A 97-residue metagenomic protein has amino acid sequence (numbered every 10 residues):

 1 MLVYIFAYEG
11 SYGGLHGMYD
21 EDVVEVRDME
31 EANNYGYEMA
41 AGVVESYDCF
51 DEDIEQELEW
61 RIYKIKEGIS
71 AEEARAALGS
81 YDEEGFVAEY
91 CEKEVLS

Functional and structural regions predicted by a protein language model:
M1-D20: Short aromatic-glycine-(Arg/Gly/Cys) micro-motifs in beta-strand/loop hairpins
Y4, V24, W60: A broad, low-specificity signal marking well-ordered, structured residues that form hydrophobic/aromatic
S11, M29, I65-G68: Generic structural motif
H16-E30: A short, exposed loop/beta-hairpin motif centered on an aromatic-Gly-Thr core
E31-G36: Short, conserved charged micro-motifs
E38-S97: Short, mixed-charge low-complexity intrinsically disordered segments
